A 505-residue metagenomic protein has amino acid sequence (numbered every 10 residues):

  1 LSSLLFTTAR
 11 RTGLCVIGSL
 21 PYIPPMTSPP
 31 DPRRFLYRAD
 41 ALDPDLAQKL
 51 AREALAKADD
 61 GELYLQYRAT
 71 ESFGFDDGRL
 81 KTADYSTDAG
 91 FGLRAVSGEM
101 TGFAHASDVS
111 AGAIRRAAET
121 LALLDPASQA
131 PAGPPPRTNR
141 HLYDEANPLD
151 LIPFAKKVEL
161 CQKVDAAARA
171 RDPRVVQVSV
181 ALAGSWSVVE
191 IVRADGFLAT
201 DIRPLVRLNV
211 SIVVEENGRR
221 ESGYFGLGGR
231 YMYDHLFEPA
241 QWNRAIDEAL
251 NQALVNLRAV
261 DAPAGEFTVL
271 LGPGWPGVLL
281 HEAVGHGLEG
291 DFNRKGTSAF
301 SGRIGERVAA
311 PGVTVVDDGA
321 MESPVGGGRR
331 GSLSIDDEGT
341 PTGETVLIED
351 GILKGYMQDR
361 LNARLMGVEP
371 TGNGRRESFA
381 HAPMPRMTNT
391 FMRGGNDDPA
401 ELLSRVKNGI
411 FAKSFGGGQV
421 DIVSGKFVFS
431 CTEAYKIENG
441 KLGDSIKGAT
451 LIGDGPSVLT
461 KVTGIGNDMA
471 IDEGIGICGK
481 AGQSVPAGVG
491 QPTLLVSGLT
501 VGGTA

Functional and structural regions predicted by a protein language model:
L1-P25: N-terminal amphipathic/basic-hydrophobic helices that include classical n-h-c signal peptides and signal-anchor
I17, Y22-A505: N-terminal small-residue-enriched
